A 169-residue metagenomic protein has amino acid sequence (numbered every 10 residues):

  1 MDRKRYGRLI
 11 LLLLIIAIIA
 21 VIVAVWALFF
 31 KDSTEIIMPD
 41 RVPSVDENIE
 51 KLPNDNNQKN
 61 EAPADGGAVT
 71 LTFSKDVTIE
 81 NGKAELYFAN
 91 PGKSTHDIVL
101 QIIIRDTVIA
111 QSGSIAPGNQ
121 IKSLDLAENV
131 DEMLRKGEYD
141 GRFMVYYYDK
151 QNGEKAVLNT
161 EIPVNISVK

Functional and structural regions predicted by a protein language model:
M1-L11: Short, low-complexity patches enriched in S/T/P/G
L11-V99, Q151-K169: Primarily secretory-pathway and cell-envelope proteins
L100-I104: Conserved aromatic beta-strand anchor motif in extracellular beta-sandwich/beta-rich domains
V108-N119: Solvent-exposed serine/threonine-rich low-complexity stretches and specific carbohydrate-binding patches
S114, D125, N165-S167: Generic structural detector for well-ordered beta-strands
Q120-V130: Exposed aromatic-hydrophobic patches
V130-D140: Short glycine/proline/serine/threonine-rich loop/turn segments at secondary-structure transition edges
R142-K150: Beta-strand-rich extracellular modules
